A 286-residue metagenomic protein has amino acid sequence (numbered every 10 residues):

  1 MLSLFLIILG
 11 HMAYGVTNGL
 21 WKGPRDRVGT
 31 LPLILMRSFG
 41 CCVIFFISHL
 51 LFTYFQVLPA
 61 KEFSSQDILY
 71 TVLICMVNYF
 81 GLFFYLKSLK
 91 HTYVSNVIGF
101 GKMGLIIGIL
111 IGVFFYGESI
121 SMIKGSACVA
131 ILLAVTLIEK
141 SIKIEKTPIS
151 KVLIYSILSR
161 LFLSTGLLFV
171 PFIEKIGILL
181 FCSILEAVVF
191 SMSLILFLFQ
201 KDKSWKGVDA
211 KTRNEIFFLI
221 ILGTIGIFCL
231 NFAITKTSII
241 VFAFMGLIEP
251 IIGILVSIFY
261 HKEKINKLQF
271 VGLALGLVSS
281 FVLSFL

Functional and structural regions predicted by a protein language model:
M1-L9, H91, M103-L161, T165 (+2 more regions): Juxtamembrane helix-loop boundary signature in multi-pass membrane transporters
M1-T92, S141-Y155, A187-I221, I227-K236 (+2 more regions): Membrane-interface interhelical linkers
G15, F46, C75-F80, L105-L110 (+6 more regions): Hydrophobic/small/kink-forming positions within alpha-helical transmembrane segments of polytopic membrane proteins
P24, L33, S88, F114-I120 (+4 more regions): Hydrophobic/aromatic residues within transmembrane alpha-helices of multi-pass small-molecule transporters
G29-T30, Y93-V94, Y116, I120 (+3 more regions): A helix-boundary/kink motif common to multi-pass secondary transporters, especially Major Facilitator Superfamily
L33-I34, V97, F181-C182, F242: Juxtamembrane helix-start motifs in multi-pass secondary transporters
G40-I44, F100-F114, V188-M192, G226-I227 (+2 more regions): Alpha-helical transmembrane segments of compact multi-pass small-molecule transporters, enriched in specific families
H91-K102, M122-G125, K236, I240-L247: Replace "multi-pass membrane enzymes" with "multi-pass membrane proteins
